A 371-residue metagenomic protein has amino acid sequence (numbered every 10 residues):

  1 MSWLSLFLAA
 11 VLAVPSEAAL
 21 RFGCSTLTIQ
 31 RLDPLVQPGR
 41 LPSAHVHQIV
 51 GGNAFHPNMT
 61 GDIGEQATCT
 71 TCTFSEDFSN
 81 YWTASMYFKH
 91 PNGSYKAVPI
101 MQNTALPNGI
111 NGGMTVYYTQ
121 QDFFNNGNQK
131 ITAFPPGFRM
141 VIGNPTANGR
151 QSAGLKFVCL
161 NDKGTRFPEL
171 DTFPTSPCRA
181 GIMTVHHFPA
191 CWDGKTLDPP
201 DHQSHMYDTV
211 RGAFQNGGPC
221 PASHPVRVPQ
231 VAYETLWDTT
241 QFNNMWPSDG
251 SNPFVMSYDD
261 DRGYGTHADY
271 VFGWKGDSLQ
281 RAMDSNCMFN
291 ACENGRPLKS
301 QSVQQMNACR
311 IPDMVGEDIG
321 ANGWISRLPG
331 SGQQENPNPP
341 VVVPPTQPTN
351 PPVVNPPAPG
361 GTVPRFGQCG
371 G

Functional and structural regions predicted by a protein language model:
M1, G194, P345-N350, G371: Short intrinsically disordered, low-complexity coil segments enriched in acidic
M1-L20: Fungal secretory targeting signals
A19-S43, Q48-H186, D193-P345: Primary mode marks residue(s) on the alpha4-beta5-alpha5 output face of response regulator receiver
P339-P340, P344-P352, P356-P357: Intrinsically disordered, low-complexity proline-rich tandem-repeat tracts
A358-T362, F366: Extracellular Ser/Thr-rich, low-complexity/disordered mucin-like segments
